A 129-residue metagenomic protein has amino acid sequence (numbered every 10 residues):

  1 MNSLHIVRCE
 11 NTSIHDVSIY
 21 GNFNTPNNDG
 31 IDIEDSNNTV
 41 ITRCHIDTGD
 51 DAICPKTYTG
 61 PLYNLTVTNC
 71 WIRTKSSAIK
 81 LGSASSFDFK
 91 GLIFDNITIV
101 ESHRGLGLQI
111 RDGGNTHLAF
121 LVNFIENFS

Functional and structural regions predicted by a protein language model:
M1-S129: Extracellular/periplasmic carbohydrate-active domains that bind, remodel, or depolymerize complex polysaccharides
